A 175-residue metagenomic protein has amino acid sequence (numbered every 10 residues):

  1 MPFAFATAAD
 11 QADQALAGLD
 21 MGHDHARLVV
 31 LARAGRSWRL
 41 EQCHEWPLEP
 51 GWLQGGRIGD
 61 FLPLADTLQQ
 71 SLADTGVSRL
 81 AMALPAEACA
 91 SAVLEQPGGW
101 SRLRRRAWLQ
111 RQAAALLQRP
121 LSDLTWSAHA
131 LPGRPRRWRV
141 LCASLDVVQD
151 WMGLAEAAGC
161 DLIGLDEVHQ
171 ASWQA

Functional and structural regions predicted by a protein language model:
P2-P47, L80-P85, A175: Gly/Thr-rich phosphate-binding beta-strand-loop-beta motif of the actin/hexokinase/Hsp70
L16, L68-Q70, T75-E87, A155 (+1 more regions): Short glycine-rich phosphate-binding loop at a beta-alpha junction
H25, A86-C89, L145-D146: Gly/Ser/Thr-rich loops at beta-strand to alpha-helix junctions that form or flank small-molecule/cofactor-binding
G35-L40, P97-L109, E156-L162: A short alpha->loop->secondary-structure connector
Q42-L72: N-terminal phosphate-binding loop and adjacent alpha-helix
F61, L84-L141: Internal amphipathic helical hairpin motif
D123-L131, C160-A175: Short, surface-exposed recognition loops or helix-turn segments adjacent to catalytic cores
R139-G153: Ligand-binding face of N-terminal immunoglobulin V-set domains in extracellular IgSF glycoproteins
